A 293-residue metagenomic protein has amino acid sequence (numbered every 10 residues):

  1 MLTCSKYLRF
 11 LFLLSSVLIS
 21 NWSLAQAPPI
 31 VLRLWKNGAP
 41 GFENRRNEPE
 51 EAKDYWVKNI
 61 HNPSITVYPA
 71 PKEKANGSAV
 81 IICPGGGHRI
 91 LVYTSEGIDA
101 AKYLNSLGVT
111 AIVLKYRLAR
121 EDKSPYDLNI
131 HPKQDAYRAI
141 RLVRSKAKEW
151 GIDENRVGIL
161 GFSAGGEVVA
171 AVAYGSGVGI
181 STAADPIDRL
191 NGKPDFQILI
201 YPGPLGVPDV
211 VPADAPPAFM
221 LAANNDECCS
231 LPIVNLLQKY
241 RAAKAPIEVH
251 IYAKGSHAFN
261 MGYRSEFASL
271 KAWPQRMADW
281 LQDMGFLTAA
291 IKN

Functional and structural regions predicted by a protein language model:
Q26-K74: N-terminal cap/lid segment of alpha/beta-hydrolase-fold proteins
N76-G85: Short beta-strand element of the alpha/beta-hydrolase
V92-Y93, R117-W150, Y263-L270: Catalytic nucleophile-loop/oxyanion-hole region of alpha/beta-hydrolase and closely related hydrolase-like folds
Y93-I112, Q238: Short amphipathic alpha-helix adjacent to the substrate-entry channel of hydrolases
Q134-D214: Primarily recognizes the serine-hydrolase "nucleophile elbow" in alpha/beta-hydrolase and SGNH/GDSL folds
F219-A222: Short beta-strand/loop motif that positions the catalytic acidic residue of the alpha/beta-hydrolase fold
E227-I233: Conserved alpha/beta-hydrolase "acid-adjacent" motif
K244-N293: C-terminal catalytic histidine-bearing segment of alpha/beta-hydrolase fold enzymes
